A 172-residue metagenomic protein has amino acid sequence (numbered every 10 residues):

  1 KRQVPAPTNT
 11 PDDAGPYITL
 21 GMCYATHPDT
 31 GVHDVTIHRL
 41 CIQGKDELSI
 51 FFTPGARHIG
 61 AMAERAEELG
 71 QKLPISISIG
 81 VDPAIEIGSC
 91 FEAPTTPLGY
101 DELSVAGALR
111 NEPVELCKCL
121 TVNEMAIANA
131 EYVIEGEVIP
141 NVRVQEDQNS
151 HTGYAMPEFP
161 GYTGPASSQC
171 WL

Functional and structural regions predicted by a protein language model:
K1-L172: Extended, highly charged
